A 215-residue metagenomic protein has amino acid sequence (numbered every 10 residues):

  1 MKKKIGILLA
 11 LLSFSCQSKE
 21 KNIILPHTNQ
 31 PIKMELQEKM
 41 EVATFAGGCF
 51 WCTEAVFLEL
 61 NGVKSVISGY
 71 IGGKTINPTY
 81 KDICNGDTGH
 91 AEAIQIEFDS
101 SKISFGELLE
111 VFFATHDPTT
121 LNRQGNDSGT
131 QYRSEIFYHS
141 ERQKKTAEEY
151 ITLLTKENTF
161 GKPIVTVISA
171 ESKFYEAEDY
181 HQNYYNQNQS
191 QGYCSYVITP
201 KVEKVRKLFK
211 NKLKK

Functional and structural regions predicted by a protein language model:
M1-I23: Bacterial Sec-dependent N-terminal signal peptides
C16-K215: Flexible coil/turn and secondary-structure edge motifs
